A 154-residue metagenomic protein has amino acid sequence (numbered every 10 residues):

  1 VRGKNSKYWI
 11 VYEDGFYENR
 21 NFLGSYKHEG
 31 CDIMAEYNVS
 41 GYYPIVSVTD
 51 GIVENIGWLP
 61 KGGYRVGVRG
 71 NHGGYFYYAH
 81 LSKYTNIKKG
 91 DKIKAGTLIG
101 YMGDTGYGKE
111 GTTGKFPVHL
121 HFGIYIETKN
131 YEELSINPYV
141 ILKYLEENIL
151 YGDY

Functional and structural regions predicted by a protein language model:
V1-Y64, A95, G108, E146-Y154: Surface-exposed, glycine-biased beta-strand/turn segments
S25-N38, G67-H72, I124-I136: Small beta-barrel nucleic-acid-binding modules, principally OB-folds
M34, R69, A79-S82, K94 (+2 more regions): Residue-level detector of conserved, well-ordered beta-strand and adjacent loop positions that form binding/recognition
V46-K83, G108-H119: Zn2+-dependent peptidoglycan hydrolase active-site motif and core
T49, N71, K89, K94-A95: Short, ordered coil/turn segments that flank beta-strands lining enzyme active or ligand-binding pockets
I56-G57, M102-T105, E127: Residue-level recognition of beta-strand microenvironments
K89, T97, Y101, K115-Y154: Acidic, glycine-rich catalytic/binding loops that coordinate metals and/or anionic ligands
